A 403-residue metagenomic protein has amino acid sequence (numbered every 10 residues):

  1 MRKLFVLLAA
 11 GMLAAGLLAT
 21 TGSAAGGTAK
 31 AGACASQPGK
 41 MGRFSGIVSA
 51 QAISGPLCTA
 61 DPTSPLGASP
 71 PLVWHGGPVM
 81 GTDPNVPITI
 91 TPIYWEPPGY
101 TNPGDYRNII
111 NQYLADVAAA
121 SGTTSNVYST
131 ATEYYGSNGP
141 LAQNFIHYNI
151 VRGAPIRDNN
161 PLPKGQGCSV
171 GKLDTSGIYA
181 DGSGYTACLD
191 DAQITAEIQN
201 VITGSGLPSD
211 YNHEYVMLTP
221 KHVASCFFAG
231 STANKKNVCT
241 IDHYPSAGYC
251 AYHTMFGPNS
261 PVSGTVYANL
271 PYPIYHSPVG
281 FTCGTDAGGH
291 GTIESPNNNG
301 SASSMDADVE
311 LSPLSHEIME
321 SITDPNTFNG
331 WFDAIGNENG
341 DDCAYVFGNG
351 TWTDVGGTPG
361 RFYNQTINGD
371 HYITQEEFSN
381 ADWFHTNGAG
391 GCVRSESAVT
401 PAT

Functional and structural regions predicted by a protein language model:
M1-L8: Bacterial N-terminal signal peptides that target proteins for export
A15-S23: C-terminal segment of classical bacterial N-terminal signal peptides
G27-T195: N-terminal carbohydrate-binding/catalytic regions of secreted carbohydrate-active enzymes
V86-I90, T123, D210-Y215, S263-V266 (+1 more regions): Loop/turn elements at helix/coil->beta-strand transitions in domains of secreted/extracellular proteins
E96-T101, K221-C226, P273-S277, E317-E320 (+1 more regions): Solvent-exposed loop/turn segments at secondary-structure junctions within structured extracellular/periplasmic domains
Q143-M255: Active-site-proximal segments of metallohydrolase catalytic domains
N234-D308, D324-T403: Metalloprotease/metallohydrolase-associated module, dominated by Zn2+-dependent proteases
D306-M319: Short alpha-helix carrying the canonical HExxH Zn2+-binding catalytic motif
